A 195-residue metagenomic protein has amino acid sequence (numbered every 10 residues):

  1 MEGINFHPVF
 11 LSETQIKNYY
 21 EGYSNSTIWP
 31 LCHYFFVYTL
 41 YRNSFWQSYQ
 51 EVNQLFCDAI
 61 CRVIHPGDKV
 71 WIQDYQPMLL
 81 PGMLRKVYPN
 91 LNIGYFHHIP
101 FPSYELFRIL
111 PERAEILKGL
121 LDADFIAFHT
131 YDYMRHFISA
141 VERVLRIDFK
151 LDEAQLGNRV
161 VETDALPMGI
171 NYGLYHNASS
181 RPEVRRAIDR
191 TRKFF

Functional and structural regions predicted by a protein language model:
M1-F195: Catalytic cores of carbohydrate-active enzymes across secretory and cytosolic contexts
